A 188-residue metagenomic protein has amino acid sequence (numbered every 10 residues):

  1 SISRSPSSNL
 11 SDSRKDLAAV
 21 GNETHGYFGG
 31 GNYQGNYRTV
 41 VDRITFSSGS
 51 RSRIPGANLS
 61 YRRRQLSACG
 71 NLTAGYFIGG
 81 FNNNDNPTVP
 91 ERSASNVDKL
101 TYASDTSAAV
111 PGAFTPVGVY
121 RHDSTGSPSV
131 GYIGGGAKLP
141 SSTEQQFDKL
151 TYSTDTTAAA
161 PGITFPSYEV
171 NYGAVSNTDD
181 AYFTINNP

Functional and structural regions predicted by a protein language model:
S1-P188: Polar, enzyme-active/binding microenvironments
